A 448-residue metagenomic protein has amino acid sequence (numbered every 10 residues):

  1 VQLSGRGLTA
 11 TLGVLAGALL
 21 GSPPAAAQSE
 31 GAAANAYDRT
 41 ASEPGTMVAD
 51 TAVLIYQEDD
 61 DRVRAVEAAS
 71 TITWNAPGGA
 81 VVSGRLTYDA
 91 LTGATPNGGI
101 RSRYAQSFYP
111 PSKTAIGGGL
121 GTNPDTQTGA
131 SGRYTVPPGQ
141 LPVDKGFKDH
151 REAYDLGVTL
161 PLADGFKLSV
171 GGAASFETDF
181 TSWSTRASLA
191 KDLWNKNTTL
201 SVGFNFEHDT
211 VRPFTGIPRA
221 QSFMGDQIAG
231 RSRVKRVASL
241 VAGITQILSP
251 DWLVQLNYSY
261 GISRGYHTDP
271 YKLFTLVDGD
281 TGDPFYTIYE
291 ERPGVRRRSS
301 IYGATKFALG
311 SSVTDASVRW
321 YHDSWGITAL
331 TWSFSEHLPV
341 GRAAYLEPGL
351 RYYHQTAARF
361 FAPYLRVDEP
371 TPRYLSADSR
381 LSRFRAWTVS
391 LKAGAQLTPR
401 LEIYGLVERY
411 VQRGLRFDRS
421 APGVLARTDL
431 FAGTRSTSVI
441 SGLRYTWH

Functional and structural regions predicted by a protein language model:
A49-T51, G84, V170, L200-F204 (+6 more regions): Membrane-embedded beta-strand positions of outer-membrane beta-barrel proteins
V53-Q57, Y88-T92, H150, G172-T178 (+9 more regions): Transmembrane beta-strands of outer-membrane beta-barrel pores
V63-A65, R85, T95-R101, G171-S175 (+7 more regions): Outer-membrane beta-barrel translocator domains and adjoining extracellular loop/strand segments of Gram-negative
V66-S70, E152-L156, W183-A187, R236-A242 (+7 more regions): Hydrophobic, lipid-facing positions within transmembrane beta-strands of outer-membrane proteins
W74-A76, L160, K191, Q246 (+6 more regions): Residue-level signature of outer-membrane beta-barrel architecture
G79-V82, D164-V170, N195-L200, D251-V254 (+3 more regions): Repeated loop/turn-to-beta-strand initiation elements of outer-membrane beta-barrel proteins
R85-Y154, T199-W252, R264, E347-G394 (+1 more regions): Outer-membrane beta-barrel translocator/channel fold
L189, G433-H448: Outer-membrane beta-barrel "beta-signal"
